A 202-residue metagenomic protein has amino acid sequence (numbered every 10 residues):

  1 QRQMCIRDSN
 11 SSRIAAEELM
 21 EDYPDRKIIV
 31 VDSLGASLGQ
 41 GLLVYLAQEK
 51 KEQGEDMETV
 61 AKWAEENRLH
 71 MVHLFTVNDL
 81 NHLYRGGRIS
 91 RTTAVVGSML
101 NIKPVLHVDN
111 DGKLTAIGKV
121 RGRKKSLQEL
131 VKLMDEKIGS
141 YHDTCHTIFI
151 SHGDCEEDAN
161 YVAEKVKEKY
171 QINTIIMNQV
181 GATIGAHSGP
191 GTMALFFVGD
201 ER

Functional and structural regions predicted by a protein language model:
Q1-I6: Short, small-residue-biased leader/transition segments that mark boundaries at the very start of proteins
N10-I29, G35-Y45, E49-R202: Mixed-charge interfacial surface used for oligomerization/domain docking and macromolecular partner engagement
